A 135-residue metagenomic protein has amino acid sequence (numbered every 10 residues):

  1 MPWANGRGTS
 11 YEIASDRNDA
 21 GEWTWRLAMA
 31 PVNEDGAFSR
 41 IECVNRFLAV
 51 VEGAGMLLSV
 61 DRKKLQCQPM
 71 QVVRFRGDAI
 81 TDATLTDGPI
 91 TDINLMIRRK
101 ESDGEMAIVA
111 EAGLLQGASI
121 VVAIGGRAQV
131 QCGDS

Functional and structural regions predicted by a protein language model:
M1-E22, A37-E42, L57-I93: A short, N-terminal "cap"/entry segment at the start of jelly-roll beta-barrel domains of the cupin/DSBH fold
A20-W23, N33-F47, G88-I90, I108-S119: A short beta-loop-beta micro-motif enriched in histidine and acidic residues
C43-D61, L114-S135: Glycine- and acidic-residue-biased ligand/ion/polar-headgroup-sensing regions
M96-R98: Acidic/glycine-rich phosphate/pyrophosphate-binding loops and surrounding catalytic core that coordinate Mg2+
